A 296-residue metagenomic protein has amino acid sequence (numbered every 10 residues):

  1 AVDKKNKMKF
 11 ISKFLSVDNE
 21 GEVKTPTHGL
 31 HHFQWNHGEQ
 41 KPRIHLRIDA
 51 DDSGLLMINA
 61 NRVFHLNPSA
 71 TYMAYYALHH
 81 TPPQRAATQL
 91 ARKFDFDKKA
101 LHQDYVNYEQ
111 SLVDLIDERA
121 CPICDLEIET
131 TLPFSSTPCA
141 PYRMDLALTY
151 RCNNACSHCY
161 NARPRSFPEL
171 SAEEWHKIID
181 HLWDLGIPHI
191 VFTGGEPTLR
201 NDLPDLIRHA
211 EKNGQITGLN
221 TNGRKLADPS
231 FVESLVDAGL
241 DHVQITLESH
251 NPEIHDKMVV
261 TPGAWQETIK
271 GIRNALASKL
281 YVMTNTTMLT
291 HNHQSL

Functional and structural regions predicted by a protein language model:
V2-Y75: Acidic, low-complexity/disordered tracts enriched in E/D and polar residues
D3-D18, R62-D145: Long, charge-rich, low-complexity alpha-helical segments
R62, R163-S166, K257-P262: Short glycine-enriched, charge-decorated loop/helix-capping segments at active-site entrances that position
K93, N107, D125-H242: Conserved alpha-helical substructure of the radical SAM core
P197-L199, G223-L226, D241, I245-T261 (+1 more regions): Conserved radical SAM core fold
R200-D202, L206-N222, E253-E267, G271-N274 (+1 more regions): Short acidic, glycine/proline-enriched helix-loop-strand junctions
R208-A210, L247, H293-L296: Short, electropositive alpha-helical surface patch
G271-S295: Conserved strand-turn element in the central/C-terminal portion of the radical SAM core barrel that lines
